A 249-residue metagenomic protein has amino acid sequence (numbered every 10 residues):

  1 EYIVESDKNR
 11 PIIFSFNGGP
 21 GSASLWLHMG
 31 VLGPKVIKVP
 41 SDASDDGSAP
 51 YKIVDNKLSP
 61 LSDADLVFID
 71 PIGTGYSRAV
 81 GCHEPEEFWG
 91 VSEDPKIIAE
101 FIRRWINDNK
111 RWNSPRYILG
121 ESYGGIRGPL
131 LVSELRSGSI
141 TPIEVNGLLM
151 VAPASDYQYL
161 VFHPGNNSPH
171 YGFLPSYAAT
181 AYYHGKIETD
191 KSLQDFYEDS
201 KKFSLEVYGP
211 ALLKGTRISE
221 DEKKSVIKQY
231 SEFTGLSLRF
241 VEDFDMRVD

Functional and structural regions predicted by a protein language model:
E1-E87: N-terminal cap/lid subdomain of alpha/beta-hydrolase-fold enzymes
E1-I3, P34-I37, A99-I106, G128-S137: Short, well-ordered amphipathic alpha-helices
S6-D7, D108-N113, L135-E144: Secondary-structure transition/capping motifs at alpha-helix termini and the adjoining loop/turn into the next element
A23, G120-S133: Glycine-rich nucleophile elbow surrounding the catalytic serine of serine-hydrolase chemistry
G33-S41, V132, R136-G235: A catalytic-pocket lid/entrance helix-loop region that shapes and gates access to the active site across common
D70, Y117, G147-L149: Residue in the alpha/beta-hydrolase core beta-strand immediately N-terminal to the catalytic nucleophile
E87-A99, Y123-P129: Phosphate/oxyanion-binding active-site loops and adjacent basic polyanion-contact surfaces
K110-Y123: Alpha/beta-hydrolase fold nucleophile elbow
